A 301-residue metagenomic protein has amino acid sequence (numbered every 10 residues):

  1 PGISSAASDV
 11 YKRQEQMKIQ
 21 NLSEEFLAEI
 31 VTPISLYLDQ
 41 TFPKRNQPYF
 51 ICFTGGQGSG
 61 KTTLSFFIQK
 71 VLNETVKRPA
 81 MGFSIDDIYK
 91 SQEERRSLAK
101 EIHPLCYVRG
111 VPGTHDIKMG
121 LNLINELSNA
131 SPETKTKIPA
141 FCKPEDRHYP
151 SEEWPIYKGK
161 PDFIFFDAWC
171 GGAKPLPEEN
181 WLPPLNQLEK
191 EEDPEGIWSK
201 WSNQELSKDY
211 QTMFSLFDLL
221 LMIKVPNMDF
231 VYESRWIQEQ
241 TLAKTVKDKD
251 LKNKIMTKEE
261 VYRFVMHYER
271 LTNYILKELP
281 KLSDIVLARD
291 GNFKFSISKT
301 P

Functional and structural regions predicted by a protein language model:
P1-A7, Y11: Single conserved hydrophobic/aromatic residue that forms the stacking wall/gate of nucleotide- or nucleobase-binding
K18-D39: N-terminal pre-Walker A segment at the start of P-loop NTPase domains
G58: Walker A (P-loop) phosphate-binding loop of P-loop NTPases
K61: Conserved lysine of the Walker
L64, I68: Hydrophobic positions on the alpha1 helix immediately C-terminal to the Walker A/P-loop
M81, I88-F141: Conserved nucleotide-sensing/catalytic segment adjacent to the nucleotide-binding pocket in NTP-handling enzymes
N125-A173: Phosphate-binding/switch loop-helix module in NTP-utilizing enzymes
C170-P301: Conserved NTP phosphate-binding and transfer environment spanning the P-loop NTPase/kinase superfamily
